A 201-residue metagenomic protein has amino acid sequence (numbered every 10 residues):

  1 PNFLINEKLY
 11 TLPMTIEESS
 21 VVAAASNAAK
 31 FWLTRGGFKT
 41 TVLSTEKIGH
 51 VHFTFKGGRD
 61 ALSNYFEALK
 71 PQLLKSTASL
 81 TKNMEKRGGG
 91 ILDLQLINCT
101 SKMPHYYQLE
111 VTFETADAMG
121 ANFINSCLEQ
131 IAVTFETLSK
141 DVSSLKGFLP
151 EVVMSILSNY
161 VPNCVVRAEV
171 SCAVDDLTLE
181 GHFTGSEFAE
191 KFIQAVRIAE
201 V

Functional and structural regions predicted by a protein language model:
P1-P104, Q108, T112-E114: Small-residue-rich
M119, I124-V201: Glycine-rich anion/phosphate-binding loop at the beta-strand->alpha-helix junction
